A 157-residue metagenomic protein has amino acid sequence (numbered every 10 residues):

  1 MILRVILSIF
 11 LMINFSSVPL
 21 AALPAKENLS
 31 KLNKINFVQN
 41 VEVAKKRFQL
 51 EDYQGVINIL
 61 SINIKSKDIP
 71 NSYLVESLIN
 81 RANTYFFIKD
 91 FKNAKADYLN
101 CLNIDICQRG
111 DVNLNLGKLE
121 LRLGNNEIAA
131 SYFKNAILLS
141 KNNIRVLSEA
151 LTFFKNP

Functional and structural regions predicted by a protein language model:
V18-S61: N-terminal leader/linker segments that initiate helical-solenoid repeat arrays
V38, S72-E76, D111, R145: Start-of-helix register in tetratricopeptide repeats
Q49, F87, R122, F153-P157: Register position in tetratricopeptide repeats
E76, N80, N115, E149-F153: Canonical tetratricopeptide repeat
